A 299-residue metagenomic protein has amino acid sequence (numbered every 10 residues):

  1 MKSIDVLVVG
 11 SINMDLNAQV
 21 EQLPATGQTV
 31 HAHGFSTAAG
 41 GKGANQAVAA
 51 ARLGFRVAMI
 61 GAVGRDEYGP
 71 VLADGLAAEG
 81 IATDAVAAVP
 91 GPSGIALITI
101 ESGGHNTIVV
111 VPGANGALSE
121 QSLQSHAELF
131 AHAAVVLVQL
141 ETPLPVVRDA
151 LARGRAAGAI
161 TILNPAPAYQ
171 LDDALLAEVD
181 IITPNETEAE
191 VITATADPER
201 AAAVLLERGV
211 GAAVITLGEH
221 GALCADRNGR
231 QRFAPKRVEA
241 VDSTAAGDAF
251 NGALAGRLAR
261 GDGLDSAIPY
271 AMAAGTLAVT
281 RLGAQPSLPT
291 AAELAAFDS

Functional and structural regions predicted by a protein language model:
M1-A62, E67-V71, A77-A78, A240-V241: Glycine-rich phosphate/adenosyl-contacting loop at the front of the ribokinase-like
M1-I12, P70-A88, I98-Q231, E293: Ribokinase/PfkB-type carbohydrate-kinase core domain
M1-L7, Y169-Q170, P198-S299: Conserved phosphate-binding/catalytic region of the ribokinase-like
D15, E190, Q285: Nucleotide phosphate-binding site architecture
L23-A32, I181-E186, Q231-A234: Short glycine/proline- and charge-enriched loop/turn segments that cap or connect secondary-structure elements
Q46, Q139-E141, Q285: Glutamine-centric residue-chemistry signal
A49, G75, R153, A253 (+1 more regions): Rossmann-fold NAD(P)-dependent oxidoreductase module
G91-G94: Short acidic/glycine-enriched loop/turn segments that link adjacent beta-strands
